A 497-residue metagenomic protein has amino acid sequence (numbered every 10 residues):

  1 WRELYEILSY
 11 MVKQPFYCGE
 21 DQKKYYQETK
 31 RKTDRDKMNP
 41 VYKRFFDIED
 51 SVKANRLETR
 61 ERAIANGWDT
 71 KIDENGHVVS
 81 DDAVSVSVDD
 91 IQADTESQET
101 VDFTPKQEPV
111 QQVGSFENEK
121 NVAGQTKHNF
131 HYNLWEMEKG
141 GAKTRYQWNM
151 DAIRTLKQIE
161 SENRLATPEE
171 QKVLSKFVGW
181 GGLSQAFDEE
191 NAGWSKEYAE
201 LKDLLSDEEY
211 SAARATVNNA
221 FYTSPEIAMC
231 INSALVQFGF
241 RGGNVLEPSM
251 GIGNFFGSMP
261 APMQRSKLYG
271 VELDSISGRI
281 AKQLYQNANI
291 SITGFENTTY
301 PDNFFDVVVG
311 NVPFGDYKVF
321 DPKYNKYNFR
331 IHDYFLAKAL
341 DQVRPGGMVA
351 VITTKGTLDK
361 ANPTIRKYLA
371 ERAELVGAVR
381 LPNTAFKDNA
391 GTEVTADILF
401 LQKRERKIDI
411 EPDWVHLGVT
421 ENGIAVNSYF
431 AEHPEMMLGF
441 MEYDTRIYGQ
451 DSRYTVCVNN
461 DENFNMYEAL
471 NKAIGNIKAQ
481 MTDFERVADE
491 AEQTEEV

Functional and structural regions predicted by a protein language model:
W1-F16, F45-E49, S206, M229-C230: Extended low-polarity, hydrophobic cluster-rich segments
L4-Y5, S9-D34: Acidic, low-complexity, intrinsically disordered interaction modules
T70-D73, V78-S80: Short linear proline/tyrosine/threonine-rich motifs used for host-factor recruitment and membrane trafficking/assembly
S115, Q125-L284: Class I S-adenosyl-L-methionine
M229-F238, G242-P260, G270, D274 (+4 more regions): Conserved proline-anchored active-site loop of SAM-dependent methyltransferases that bridges a beta-strand
L273-S275, N328-K387, V394-F400: Conserved Class I SAM-dependent methyltransferase catalytic core
S291-G294, V379-R380: Short loop/edge segments at beta-strand edges and connector loops that shape dinucleotide/nucleotide cofactor-binding
D388-A488: Flexible, glycine-/basic-rich loop-and-beta segments that form/coincide with the SAM-dependent methyltransferase
